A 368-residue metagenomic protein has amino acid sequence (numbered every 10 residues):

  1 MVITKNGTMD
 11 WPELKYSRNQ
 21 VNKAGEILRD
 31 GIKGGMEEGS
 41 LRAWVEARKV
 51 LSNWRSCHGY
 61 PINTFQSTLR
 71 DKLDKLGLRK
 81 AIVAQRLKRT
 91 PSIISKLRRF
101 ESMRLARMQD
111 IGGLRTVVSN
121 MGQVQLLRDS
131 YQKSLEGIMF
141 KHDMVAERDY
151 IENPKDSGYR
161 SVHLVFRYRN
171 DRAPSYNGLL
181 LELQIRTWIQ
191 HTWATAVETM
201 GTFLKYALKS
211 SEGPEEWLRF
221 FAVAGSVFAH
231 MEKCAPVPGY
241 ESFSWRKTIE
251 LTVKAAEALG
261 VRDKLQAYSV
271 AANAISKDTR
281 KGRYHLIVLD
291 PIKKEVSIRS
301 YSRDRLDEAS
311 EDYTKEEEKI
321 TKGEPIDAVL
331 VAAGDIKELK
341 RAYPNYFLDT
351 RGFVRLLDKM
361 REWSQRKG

Functional and structural regions predicted by a protein language model:
V2-L51, C57, Y176-Y284: An acidic, glycine-/histidine-flanked metal-binding catalytic module
A43-R99, E295-I298: Surface-exposed, low-hydrophobicity interaction/linker segments
R98-Q109, I287, E316-T321: Short, flexible, solvent-exposed loop/turn segments with mixed acidic/basic and small polar residues
S119-Q123: Helix N-cap motif at beta-to-alpha junctions
Y131, G137-R172: Short Gly/Thr-rich strand-loop-strand
V296-D304, V331: A short, exposed loop/beta-hairpin motif centered on an aromatic-Gly-Thr core
R305-T321: A short, charged, amphipathic alpha-helix used as a generic interaction element across diverse proteins
K322-Q365: Short, mixed-charge low-complexity intrinsically disordered segments
